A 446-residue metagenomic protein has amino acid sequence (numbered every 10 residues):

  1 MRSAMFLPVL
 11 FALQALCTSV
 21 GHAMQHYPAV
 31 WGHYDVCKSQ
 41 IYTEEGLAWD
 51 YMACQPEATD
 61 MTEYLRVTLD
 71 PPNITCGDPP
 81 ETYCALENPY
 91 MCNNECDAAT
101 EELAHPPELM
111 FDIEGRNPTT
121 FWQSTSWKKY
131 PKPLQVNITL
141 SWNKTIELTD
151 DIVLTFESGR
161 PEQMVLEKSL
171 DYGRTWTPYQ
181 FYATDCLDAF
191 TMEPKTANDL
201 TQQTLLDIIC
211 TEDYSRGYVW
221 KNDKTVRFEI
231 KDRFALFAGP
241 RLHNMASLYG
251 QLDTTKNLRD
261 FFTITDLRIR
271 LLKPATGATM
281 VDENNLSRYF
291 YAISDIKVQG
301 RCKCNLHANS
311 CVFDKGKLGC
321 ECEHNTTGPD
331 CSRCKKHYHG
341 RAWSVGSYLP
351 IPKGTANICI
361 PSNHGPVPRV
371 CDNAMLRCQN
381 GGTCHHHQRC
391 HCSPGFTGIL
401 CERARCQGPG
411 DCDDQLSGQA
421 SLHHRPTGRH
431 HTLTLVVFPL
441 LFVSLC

Functional and structural regions predicted by a protein language model:
M1-Q14: Classical eukaryotic N-terminal signal peptides for Sec-dependent ER targeting/secretion, especially the positively
R2, L16-T145, D185, A197-S247: Disordered, acidic Ser/Thr/Pro-rich linker "stalks" and the adjacent N-terminal cap of the next globular domain
H22, T149-T155, R259, I264-D266 (+1 more regions): Exposed low-complexity, polar/acidic, P/S/T/G-rich flexible segments that act as propeptides, protease-susceptible
I146-G159, L166: A short beta-strand element within beta-rich, extracytoplasmic domains of secreted/secretory-pathway proteins
P366-R429: Extracellular juxtamembrane "stalk/ectodomain stem" immediately N-terminal to a transmembrane helix in metazoan
G428-C446: Single-pass alpha-helical transmembrane segments
